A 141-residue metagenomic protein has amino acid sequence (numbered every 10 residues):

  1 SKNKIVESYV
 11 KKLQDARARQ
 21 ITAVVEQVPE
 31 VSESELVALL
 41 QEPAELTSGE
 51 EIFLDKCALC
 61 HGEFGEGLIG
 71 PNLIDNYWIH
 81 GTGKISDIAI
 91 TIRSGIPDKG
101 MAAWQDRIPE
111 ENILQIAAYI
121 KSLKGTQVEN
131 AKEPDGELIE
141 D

Functional and structural regions predicted by a protein language model:
S1-L40, I108-I120: Periplasmic c-type cytochrome electron-transfer domains
T22, E26-E30, E66, G125-N130: Charged, solvent-exposed alpha-helical segments that act as regulatory interaction surfaces
L36, A102-D141: Flexible coil segments in periplasmic/lumen-exposed cytochrome c-class electron-transfer proteins
G49-E63, I88, I116-I120: The canonical Cys-X-X-Cys-His
E50, G62, E66-S94: Gly/Gly-Pro-rich "capping" loops immediately C-terminal to redox-active cysteine motifs in periplasmic/lumenal
L54, I74-D75, A103: Phosphate-coordinating loops and pocket residues in cytosolic domains that bind phosphorylated ligands
